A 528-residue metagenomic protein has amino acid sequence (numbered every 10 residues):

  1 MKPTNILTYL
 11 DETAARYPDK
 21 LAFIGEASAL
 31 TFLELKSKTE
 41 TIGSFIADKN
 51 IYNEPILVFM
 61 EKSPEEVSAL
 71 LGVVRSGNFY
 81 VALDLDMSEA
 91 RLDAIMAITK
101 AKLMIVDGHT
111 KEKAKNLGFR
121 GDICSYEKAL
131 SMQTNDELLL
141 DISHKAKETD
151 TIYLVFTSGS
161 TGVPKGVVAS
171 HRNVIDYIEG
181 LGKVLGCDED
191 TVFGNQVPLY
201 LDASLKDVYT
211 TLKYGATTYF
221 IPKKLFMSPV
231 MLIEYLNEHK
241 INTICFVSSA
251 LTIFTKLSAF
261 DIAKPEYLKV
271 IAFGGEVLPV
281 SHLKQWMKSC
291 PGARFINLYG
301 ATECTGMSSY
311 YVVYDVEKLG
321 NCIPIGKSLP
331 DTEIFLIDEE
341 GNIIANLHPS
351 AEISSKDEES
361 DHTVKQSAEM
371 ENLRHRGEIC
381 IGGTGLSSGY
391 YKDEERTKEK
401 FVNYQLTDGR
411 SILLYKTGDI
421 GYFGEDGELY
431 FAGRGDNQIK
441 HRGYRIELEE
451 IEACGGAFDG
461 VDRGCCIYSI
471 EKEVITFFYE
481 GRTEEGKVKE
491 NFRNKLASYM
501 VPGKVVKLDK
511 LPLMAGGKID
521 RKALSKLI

Functional and structural regions predicted by a protein language model:
M1-L154, A169, D176, P279 (+4 more regions): AMP-binding/adenylate-forming domain of the ANL superfamily
N5-L7, M104-L117, D122-H144, V174 (+2 more regions): AMP-dependent adenylate-forming
L10-T13, L35, T39, I56 (+10 more regions): Adenylate-forming
T41, M60-P64, N78-A94, G108-T110 (+3 more regions): ATP-dependent adenylate-forming carboxylate-activation enzymes
M60-S63, D84, C187, V197-S204 (+2 more regions): Conserved AMP-binding
L138-F156, V163, C187-F193, L199: Conserved pre-ATP/AMP-binding loop-to-beta segment of ANL
K165-G194, D202-N242: Conserved AMP-binding/adenylation subdomain of ANL enzymes
K213-A216, I241-C245, T255-P324, P330-E333 (+3 more regions): Gly/Ser/Thr-rich phosphate-binding loop
